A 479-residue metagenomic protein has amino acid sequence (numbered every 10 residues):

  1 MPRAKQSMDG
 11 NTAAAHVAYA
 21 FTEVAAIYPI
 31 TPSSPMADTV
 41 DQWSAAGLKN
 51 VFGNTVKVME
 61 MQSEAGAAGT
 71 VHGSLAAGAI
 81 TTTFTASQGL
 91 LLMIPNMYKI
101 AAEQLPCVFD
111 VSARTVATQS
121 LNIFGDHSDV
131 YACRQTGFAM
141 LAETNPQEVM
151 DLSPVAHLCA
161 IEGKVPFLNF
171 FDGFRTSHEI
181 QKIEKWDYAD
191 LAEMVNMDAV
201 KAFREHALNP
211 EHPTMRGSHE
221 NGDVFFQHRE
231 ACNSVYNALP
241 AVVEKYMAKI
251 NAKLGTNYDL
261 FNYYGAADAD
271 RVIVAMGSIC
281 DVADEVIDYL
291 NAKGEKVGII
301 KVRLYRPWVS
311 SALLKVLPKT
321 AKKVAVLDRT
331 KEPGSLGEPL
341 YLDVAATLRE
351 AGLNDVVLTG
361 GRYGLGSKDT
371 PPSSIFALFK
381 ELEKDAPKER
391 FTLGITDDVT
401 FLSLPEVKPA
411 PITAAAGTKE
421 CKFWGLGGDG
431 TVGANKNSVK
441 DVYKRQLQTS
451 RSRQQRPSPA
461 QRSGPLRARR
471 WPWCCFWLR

Functional and structural regions predicted by a protein language model:
M1-A132, G137, P154, G173-F174 (+2 more regions): Thiamine diphosphate
F52-V56, F167-N262: Conformationally flexible catalytic loops at phosphate/diphosphate-handling active centers
I123-G173, M197, A346-G366: Conserved thiamine diphosphate
D172-E211, K315-G352, T359: Terminal amphipathic helices with adjacent charged low-complexity linkers/tails
A267-E295, W308-K315: Redox- and metal-dependent alpha/beta enzyme cores, enriched for Fe-S-associated oxidoreductases and cofactor-handling
K323-A414: Peripheral docking tails and interdomain loops at the edges of cofactor- or intermediate-handling domains
V442-Q446: Conserved small/polar residues in nucleotide/adenosyl-binding loops
W471-W473, W477: Tryptophan (W) side chains
